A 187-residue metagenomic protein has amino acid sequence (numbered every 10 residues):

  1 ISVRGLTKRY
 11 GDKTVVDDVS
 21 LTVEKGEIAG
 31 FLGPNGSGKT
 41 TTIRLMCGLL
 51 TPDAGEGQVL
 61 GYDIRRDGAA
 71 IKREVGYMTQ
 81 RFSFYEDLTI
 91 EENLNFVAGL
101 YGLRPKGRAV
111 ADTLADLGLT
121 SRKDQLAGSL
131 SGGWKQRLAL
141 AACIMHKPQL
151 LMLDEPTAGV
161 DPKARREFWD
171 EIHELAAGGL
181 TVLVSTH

Functional and structural regions predicted by a protein language model:
G55-R66, A70-I71: Conserved ABC transporter NBD signature motif
D87, L126-L130: Conserved ABC ATPase signature
N95, G99-R122: Conserved ABC ATPase "signature" region
K147: Conserved catalytic motifs of ABC-family nucleotide-binding domains
L151-D154: Catalytic Walker B motif of ABC-type/P-loop ATPase nucleotide-binding domains
R165-G178: Helical segment within the ABC ATPase nucleotide-binding domain
